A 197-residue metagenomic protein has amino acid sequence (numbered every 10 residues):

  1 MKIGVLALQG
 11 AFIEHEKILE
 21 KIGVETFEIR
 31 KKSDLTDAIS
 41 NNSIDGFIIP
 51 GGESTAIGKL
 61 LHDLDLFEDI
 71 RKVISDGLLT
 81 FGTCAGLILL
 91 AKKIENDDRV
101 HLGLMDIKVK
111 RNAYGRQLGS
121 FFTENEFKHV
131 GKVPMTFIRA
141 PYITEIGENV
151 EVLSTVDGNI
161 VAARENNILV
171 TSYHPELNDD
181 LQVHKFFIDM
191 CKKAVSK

Functional and structural regions predicted by a protein language model:
M1-D63, K72, L181-K185, D189-K197: N-terminal beta1-alpha1 cap of cysteine-dependent amidohydrolase-like domains
K2-G4, H101, N167: Residues that mark the start of a beta-strand
L8, T83-A85, M105, R139 (+1 more regions): A secondary-structure boundary/capping signal
T26-F27, T80, I168: Hydrophobic anchor at the start of a short beta-strand that flanks the dinucleotide cofactor-binding loop
I48-I49, G82, T171: Redox-cofactor binding/interface segments in oxidoreductases and associated redox assembly factors
S54-N125: Cysteine-nucleophile active-site neighborhood
R111-K197: Amide-donor transfer/coupling interface in amidating biosynthetic enzymes
